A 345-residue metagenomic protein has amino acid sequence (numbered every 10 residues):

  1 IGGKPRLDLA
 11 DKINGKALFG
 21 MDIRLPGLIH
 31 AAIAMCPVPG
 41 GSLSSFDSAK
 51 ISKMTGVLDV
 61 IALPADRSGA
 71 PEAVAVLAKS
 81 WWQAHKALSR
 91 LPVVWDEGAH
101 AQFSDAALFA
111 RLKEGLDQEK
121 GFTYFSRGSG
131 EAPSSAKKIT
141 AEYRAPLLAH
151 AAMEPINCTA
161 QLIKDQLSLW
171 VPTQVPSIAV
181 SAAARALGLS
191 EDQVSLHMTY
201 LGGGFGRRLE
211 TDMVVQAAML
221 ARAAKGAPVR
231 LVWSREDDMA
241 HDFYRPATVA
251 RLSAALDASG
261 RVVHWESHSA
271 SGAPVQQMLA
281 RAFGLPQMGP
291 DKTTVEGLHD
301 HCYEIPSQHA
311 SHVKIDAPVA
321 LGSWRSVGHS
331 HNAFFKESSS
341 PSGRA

Functional and structural regions predicted by a protein language model:
I1-A345: Structural alpha/beta core scaffold segments of enzyme domains
